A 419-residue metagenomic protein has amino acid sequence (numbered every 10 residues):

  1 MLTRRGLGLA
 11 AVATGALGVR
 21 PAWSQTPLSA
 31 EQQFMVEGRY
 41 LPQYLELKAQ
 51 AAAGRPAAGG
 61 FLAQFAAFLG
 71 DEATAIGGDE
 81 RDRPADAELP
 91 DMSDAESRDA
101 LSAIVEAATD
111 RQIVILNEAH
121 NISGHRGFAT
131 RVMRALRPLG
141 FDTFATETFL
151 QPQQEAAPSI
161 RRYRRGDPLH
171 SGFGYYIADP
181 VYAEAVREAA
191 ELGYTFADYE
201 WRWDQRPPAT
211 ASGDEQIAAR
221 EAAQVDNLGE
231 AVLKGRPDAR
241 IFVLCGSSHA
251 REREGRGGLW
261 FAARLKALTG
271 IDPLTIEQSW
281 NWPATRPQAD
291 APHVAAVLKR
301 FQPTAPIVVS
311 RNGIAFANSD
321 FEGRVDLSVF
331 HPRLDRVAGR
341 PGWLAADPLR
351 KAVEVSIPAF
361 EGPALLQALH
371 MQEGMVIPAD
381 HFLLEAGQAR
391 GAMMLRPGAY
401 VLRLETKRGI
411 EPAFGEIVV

Functional and structural regions predicted by a protein language model:
G6-S24: N-terminal export signals
W23-V419: Compositional signal for N-terminal targeting/processing segments
